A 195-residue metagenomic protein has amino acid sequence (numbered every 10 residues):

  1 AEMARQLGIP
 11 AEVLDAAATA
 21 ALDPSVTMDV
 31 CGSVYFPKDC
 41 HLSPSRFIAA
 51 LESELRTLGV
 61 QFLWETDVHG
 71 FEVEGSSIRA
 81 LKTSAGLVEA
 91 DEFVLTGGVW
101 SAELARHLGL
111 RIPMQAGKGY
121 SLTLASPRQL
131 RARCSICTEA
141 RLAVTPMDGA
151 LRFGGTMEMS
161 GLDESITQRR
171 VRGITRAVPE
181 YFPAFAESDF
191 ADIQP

Functional and structural regions predicted by a protein language model:
A1-A16: Dinucleotide-binding Rossmann-like beta1-alpha1 core, especially the glycine-rich loop that anchors the ADP
E2-M3, V26-E92: Helical element adjacent to the flavin cofactor pocket in flavoenzyme catalytic cores
R5, P24, P183-A186: Proline-centered flexible-loop/turn and helix-kink motifs
D15-A16, W64-T66, D189-Q194: Short loop/edge segments at beta-strand edges and connector loops that shape dinucleotide/nucleotide cofactor-binding
G70-I78, G86-P195: Active-site substrate-recognition segment that forms the wall of the catalytic cavity or substrate channel
